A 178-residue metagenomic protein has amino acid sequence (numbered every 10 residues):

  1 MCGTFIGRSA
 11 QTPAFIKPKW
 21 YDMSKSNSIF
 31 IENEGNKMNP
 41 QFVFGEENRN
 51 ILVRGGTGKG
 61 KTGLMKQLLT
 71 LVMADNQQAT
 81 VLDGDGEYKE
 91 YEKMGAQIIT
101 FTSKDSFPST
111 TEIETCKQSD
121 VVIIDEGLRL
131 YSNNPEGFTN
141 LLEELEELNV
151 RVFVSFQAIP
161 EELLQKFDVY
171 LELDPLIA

Functional and structural regions predicted by a protein language model:
E32-G45: Pre-Walker A adenine-sensing motif
E46-I51: Pre-Walker A (Motif I) flank of P-loop NTPase domains
G55: The Walker A (P-loop) glycine that initiates the GxxxxGKT/S ATP-binding motif of P-loop NTPases
G58: Walker A (P-loop) phosphate-binding loop of P-loop NTPases
K61: Conserved lysine of the Walker
L64: Hydrophobic positions on the alpha1 helix immediately C-terminal to the Walker A/P-loop
Q77-Q78, Q118-V121, E146-V154: Loop/turn-to-beta-strand initiation segments
G127-A178: Replace "adjacent to P-loop NTPase cores in ATP/GTP-dependent enzymes" with "adjacent to NTP-binding cores
